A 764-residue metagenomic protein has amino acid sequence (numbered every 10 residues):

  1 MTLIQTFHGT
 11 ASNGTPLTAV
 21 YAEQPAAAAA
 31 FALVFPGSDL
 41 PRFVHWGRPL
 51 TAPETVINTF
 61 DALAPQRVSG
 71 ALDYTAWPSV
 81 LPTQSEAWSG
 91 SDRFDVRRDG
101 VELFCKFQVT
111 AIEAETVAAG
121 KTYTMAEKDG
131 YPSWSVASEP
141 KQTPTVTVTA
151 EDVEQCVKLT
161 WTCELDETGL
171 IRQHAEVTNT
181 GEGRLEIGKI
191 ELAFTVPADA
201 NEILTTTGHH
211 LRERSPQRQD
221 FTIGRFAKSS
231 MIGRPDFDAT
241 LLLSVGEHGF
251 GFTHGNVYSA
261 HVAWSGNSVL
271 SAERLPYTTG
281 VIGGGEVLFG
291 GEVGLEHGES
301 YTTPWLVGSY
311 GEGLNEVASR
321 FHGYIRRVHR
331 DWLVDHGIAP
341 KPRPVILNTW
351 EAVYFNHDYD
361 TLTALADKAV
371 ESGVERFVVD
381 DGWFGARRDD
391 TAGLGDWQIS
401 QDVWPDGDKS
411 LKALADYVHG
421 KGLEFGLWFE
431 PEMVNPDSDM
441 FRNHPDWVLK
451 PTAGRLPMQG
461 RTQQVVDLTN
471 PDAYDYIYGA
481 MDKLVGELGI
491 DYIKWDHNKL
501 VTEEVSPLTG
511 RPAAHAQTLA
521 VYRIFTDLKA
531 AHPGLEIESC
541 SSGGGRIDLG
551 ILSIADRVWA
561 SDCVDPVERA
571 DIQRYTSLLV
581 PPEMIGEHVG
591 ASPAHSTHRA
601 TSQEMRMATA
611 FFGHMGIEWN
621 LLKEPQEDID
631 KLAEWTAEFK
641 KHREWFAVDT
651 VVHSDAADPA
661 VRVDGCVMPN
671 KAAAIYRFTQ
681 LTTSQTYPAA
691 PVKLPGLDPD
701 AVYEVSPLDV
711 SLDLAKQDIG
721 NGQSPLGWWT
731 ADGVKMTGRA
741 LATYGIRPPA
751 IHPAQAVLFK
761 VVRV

Functional and structural regions predicted by a protein language model:
L3-T10, T15-V20, A29-F31, L40-E273 (+3 more regions): Polysaccharide-binding surfaces and accessory modules of carbohydrate-active proteins
A27-A30, L242-L243, A656-P699: Carbohydrate-binding surface patches
P82-K128, F250-G266, S309-G337, V374-D381 (+2 more regions): Glycine-rich, aromatic-flanked loop segments that form ligand/cofactor-binding clefts across common enzyme folds
F107-V109, G120, V293-E312, A754-K760: Short Pro-Gly-centered flexible turn/kink motifs
A175, G298, L347, V418 (+5 more regions): Conserved, mostly hydrophobic/aromatic
I338-G479, Y492, E503: Aromatic-lined carbohydrate-binding/catalytic grooves of carbohydrate-active enzymes
K409-S410, R442-E604, H614-W619, K623 (+1 more regions): Active-site neighborhood of glycoside hydrolase catalytic domains
T683-V764: C-terminal beta-sandwich/jelly-roll accessory domains of carbohydrate-active enzymes
